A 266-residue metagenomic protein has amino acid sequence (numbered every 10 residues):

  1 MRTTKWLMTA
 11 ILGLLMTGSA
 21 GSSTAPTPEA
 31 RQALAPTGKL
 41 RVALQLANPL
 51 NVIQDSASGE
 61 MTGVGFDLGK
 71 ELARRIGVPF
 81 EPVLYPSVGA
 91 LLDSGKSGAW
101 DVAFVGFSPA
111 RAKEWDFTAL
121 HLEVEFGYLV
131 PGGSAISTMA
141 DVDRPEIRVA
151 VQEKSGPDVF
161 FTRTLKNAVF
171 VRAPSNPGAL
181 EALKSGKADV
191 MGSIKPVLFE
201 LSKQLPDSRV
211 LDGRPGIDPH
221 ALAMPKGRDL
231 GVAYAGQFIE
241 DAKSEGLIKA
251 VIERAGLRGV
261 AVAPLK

Functional and structural regions predicted by a protein language model:
S23-A25, A30, G156-A173, V210-L211 (+1 more regions): Ligand-binding clefts/hinges and TM-proximal coupling segments of bilobed small-molecule sensing domains
A25, G63-R75, G133, A140 (+2 more regions): Extended ligand-binding regions for polar small-molecule ligands
A25-G106, E245, R254: Extracytoplasmic small-molecule ligand-binding "clamshell" domains of the periplasmic binding protein/Venus flytrap
R41, G77-P79, K96-V105, E146-R148 (+2 more regions): Alpha-to-beta junction loops
R41-P49, S58-R75, F107, G127-L180 (+2 more regions): Bilobed "Venus flytrap"/periplasmic-binding protein-like clamshell domains and structurally analogous long
L46, L122-G132, K195, F199-E240 (+1 more regions): Periplasmic-binding protein-like
F66, K70, R74, P79-D143 (+1 more regions): Acidic, polar ligand-binding/catalytic clefts
G89, G106-E114, F160-F161, K184-G216: A ligand-binding cleft/hinge motif common to bilobed small-molecule-binding domains
